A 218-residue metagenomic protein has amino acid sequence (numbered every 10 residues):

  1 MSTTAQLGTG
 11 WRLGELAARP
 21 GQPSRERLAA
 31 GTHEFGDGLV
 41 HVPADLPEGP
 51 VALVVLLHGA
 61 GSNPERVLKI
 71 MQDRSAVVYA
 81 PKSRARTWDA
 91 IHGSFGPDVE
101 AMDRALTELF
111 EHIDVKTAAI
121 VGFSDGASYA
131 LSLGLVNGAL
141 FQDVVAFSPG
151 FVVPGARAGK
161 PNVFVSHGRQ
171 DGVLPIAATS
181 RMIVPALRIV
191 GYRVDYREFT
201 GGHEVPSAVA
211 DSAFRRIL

Functional and structural regions predicted by a protein language model:
M1-V51, V121, S128, R181-P185 (+3 more regions): A domain-start/cap signature at the N-terminus of enzymes
G8-S24, G31-H41, G49-I113: Serine-hydrolase catalytic machinery in alpha/beta-hydrolase-like enzymes
G59-N63, R84-T87, D125-S128, P149-V153 (+2 more regions): Solvent-exposed loop/turn segments at secondary-structure junctions within structured extracellular/periplasmic domains
S62, T117-K160: Primarily recognizes the serine-hydrolase "nucleophile elbow" in alpha/beta-hydrolase and SGNH/GDSL folds
G93-E100, L135, L174-A178, E204: Soluble non-cytosolic domains of exported or imported proteins
D98-A105, D125-A130, N137, T179-I183 (+1 more regions): Stable alpha-helical elements in mature extracytoplasmic
A158-V163, Y192: Short, proline-enriched alpha-helix->beta-strand connector loops that line the catalytic pocket of alpha/beta-hydrolase
S166, G172-L218: C-terminal catalytic histidine-bearing segment of alpha/beta-hydrolase fold enzymes
